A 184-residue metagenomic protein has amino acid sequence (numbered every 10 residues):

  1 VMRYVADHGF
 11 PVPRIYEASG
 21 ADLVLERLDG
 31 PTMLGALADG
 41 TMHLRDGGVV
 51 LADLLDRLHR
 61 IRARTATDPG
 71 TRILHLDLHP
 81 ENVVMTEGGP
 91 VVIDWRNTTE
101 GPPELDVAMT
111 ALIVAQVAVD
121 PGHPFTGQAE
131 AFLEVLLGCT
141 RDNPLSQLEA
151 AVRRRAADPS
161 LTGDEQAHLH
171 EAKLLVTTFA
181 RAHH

Functional and structural regions predicted by a protein language model:
V1-L58: A conserved alpha-helical element in kinase catalytic cores
A6, H59-R62, A115-A118: Protein kinase-like catalytic domain
F10, R60-R64, R141: Generic structural signal for secondary-structure transition and capping sites
G20, M109-H184: Helix-rich C-terminal or lid/interface subdomains of diverse kinases
G30, A38-D39, E87-P90, L105-M109: Short, glycine/charged-enriched secondary-structure capping and boundary segments
T41-G48, E100, G122, T126: Flexible, glycine- and charge-enriched loops at secondary-structure boundaries
V49-D53, L105-A108, L112: A structural signal for well-ordered alpha-helical segments within the folded catalytic domains of diverse enzymes
R62-L105: Active-site acidic catalytic loop and adjacent metal/ATP-binding pocket of ATP-dependent phosphoryl transfer enzymes
